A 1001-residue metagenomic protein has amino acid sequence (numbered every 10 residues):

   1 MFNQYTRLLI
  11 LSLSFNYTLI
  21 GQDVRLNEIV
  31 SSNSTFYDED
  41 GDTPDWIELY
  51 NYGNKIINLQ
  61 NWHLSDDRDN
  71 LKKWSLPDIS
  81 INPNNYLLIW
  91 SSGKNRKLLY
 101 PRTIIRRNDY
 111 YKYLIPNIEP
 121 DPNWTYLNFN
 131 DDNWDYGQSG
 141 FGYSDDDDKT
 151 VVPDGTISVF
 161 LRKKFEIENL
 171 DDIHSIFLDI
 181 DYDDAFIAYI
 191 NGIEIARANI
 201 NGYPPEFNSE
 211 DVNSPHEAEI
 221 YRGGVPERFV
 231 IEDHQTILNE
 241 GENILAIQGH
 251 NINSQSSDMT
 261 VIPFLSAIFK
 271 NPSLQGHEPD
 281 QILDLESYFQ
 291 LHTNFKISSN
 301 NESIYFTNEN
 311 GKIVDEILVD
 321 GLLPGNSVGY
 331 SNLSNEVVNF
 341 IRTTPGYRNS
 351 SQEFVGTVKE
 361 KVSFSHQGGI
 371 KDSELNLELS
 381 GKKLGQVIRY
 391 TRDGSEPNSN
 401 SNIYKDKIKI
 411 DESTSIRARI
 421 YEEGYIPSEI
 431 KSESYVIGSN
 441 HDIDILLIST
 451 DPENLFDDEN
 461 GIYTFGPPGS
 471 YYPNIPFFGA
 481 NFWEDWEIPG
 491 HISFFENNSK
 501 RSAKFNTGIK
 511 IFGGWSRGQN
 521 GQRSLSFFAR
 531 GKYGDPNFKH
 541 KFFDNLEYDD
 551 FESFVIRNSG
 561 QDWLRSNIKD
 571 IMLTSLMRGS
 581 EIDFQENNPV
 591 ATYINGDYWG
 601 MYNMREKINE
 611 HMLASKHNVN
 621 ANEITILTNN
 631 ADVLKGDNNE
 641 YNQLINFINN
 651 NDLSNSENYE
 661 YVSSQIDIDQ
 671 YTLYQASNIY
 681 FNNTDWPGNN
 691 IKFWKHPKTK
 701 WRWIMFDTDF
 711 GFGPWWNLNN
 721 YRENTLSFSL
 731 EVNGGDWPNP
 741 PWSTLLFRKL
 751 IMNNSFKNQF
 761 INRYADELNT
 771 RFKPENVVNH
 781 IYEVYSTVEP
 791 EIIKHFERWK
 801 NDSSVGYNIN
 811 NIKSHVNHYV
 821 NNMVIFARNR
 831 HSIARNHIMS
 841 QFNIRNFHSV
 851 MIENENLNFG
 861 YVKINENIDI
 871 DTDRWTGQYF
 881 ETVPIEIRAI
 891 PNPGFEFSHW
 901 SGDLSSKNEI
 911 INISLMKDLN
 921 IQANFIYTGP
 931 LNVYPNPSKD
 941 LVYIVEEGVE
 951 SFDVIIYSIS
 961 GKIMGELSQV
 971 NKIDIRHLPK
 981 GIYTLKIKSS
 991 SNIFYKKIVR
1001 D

Functional and structural regions predicted by a protein language model:
I20-R68, L99-P101, E166-Y182, N271-E302 (+2 more regions): A structural motif detector for short, solvent-exposed N-terminal "entry" segments of globular domains
S80-P83, L87-W90, F269-D284, N301 (+5 more regions): Short, compositionally stereotyped local motifs that mark structural "simplifiers"
L99-H174, N201-V230: Extended carbohydrate-recognition surfaces in non-catalytic/accessory domains of CAZymes and lectin-like proteins
L99-W124, D284-P345, F505-R517, E789-H795: Conserved beta-structured recognition patch
Y111, W134, I157, F165 (+4 more regions): Aromatic-lined ligand-binding clefts that engage carbohydrates, nucleic acids, or primary amines
E316, S327, E336-I341, P345-E353 (+12 more regions): Middle-to-C-terminal accessory/interaction subdomains
I448, G466-G636: Conserved ATP-binding subdomain of kinase catalytic cores across diverse folds
F895, G929-Y934, S938-D1001: C-terminal outer-membrane/trafficking sorting elements
